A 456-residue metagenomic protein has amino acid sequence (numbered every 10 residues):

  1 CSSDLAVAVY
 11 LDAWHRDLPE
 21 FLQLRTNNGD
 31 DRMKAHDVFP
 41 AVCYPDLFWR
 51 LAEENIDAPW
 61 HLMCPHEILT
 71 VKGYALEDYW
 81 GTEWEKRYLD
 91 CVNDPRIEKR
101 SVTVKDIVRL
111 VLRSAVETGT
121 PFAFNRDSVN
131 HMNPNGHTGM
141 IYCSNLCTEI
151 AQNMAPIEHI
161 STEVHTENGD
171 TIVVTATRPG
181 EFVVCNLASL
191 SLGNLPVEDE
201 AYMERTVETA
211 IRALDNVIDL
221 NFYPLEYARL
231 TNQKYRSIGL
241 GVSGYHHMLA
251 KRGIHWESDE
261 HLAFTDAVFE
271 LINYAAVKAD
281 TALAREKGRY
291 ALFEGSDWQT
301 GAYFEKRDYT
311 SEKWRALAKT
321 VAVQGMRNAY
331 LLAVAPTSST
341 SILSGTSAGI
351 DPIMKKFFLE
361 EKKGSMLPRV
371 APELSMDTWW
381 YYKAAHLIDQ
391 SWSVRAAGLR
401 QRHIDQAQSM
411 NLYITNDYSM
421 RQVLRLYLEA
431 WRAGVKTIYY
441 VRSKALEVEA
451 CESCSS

Functional and structural regions predicted by a protein language model:
C1-S189, P196-V197, Y223-Y227, A276 (+1 more regions): Active-site cavity-forming subdomains of large catalytic enzyme subunits
C1-V7, P179-V184, V197-F222, V277-T281 (+3 more regions): A structural-propensity feature for long, helix-poor, extended segments
S3-A8, G29-D31, L89-I97, I172 (+6 more regions): Glycine- and acidic
V9-D17, V42-C43, P65-G73, N125-H137 (+6 more regions): A glycine-rich phosphate-binding loop feature that marks nucleotide/adenosyl-phosphate handling sites
L11-W14, F21, M63, F124-D127 (+10 more regions): Generic beta-strand/beta-sheet core signal
A13-D17, I211-D219, T231-G253: Core structural elements
T148-Q152, L214, I218-D219, Y303 (+3 more regions): Catalytic alpha/beta core of large soluble enzyme barrels
T206-R229, H255-T337, L426: Internal maturation/activation junctions in enzymes
